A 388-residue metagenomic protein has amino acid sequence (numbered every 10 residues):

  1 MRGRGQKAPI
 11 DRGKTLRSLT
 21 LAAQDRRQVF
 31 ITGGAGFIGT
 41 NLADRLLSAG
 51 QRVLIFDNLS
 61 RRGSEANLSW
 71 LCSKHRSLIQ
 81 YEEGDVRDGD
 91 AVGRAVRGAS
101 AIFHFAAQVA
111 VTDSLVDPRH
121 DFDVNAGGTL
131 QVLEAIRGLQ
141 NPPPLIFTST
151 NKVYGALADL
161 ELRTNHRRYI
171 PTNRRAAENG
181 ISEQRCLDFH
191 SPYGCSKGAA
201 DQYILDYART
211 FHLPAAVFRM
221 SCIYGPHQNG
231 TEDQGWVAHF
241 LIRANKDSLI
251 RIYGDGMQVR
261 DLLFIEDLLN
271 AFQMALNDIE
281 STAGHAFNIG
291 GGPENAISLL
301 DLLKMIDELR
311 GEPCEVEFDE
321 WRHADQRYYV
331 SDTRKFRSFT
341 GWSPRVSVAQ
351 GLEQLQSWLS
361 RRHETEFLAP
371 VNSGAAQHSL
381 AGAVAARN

Functional and structural regions predicted by a protein language model:
R2-I223, E353-Q354, R362, N372 (+1 more regions): N-terminal Rossmann-like NAD(P)+-binding domain of SDR-like oxidoreductases, especially those catalyzing
S18, L42, S48, G84 (+1 more regions): C-terminal substrate-binding subdomain of Rossmann-fold SDR/epimerase-dehydratase oxidoreductases
T32, D123-A126, Y193-G194, G230 (+5 more regions): Short, solvent-exposed loop/helix junctions and linker helices that flank or host conserved functional motifs
G63, A91, D113, Q228-E232 (+4 more regions): Secondary-structure boundary/capping motif
E65-S69, D201, A238, L300 (+1 more regions): Short, surface-exposed alpha-helical segments at coil->helix boundaries
N67, A110, D233-F240, D325 (+1 more regions): Activation loop
A91, A101, H120, G127 (+4 more regions): Residue-level recognition of oxygen-bearing side chains
L157-G180, P192, G198, Q202-L276 (+1 more regions): NAD(P)-dependent short-chain dehydrogenase/reductase
